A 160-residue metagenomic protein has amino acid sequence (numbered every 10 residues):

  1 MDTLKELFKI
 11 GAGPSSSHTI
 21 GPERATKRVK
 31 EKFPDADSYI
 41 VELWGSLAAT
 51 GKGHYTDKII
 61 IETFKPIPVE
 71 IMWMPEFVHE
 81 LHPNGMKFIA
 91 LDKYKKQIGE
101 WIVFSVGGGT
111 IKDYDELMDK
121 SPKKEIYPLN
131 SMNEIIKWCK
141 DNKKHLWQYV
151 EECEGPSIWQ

Functional and structural regions predicted by a protein language model:
M1-G11, I40-V41: Short, hydrophobic/aliphatic alpha-helical segments
T3, S15-S17, S105: Short linear Ser/Thr-Pro motifs
F8-T26: Conserved phosphate/anionic-ligand binding catalytic regions in large, soluble enzymes, centered on
R28-Q160: Feature of Fe-S/electron-transfer and energy-metabolism proteins that preferentially highlights extended coupling
